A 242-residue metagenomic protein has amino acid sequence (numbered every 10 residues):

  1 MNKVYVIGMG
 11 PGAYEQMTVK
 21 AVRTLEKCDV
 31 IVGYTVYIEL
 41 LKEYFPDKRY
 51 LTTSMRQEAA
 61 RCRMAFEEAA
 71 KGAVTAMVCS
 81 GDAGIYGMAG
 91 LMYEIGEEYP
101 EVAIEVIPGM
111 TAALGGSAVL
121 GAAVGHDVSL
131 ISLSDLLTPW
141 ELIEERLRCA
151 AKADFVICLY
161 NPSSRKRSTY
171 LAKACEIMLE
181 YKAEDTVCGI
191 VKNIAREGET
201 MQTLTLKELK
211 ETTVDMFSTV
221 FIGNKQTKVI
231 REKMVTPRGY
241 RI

Functional and structural regions predicted by a protein language model:
M1-I104, M110, G115, K210: Class I S-adenosyl-L-methionine
V4-V6, T75, K152-I242: A contiguous loop/helix-start segment that scaffolds small-molecule binding in enzyme catalytic cores
G10-Q16, L137-W140, Q202-L204: Short gly/ser/thr-rich secondary-structure transition/capping motifs
C28-I31, Y44, E68-G72, I95 (+6 more regions): Change "in soluble alpha/beta enzymes" to "in soluble alpha/beta proteins
Y44, M88-A89, G116-A118, E141-I143 (+2 more regions): Short, well-ordered secondary-structure micro-motifs
A73-C79, A123-L133, K207-M216: A polyampholytic, Gly/Pro-enriched intrinsically disordered region
I85-A153: Class I SAM-dependent methyltransferase SAM-binding "motif I" and its flanking Rossmann-like core
